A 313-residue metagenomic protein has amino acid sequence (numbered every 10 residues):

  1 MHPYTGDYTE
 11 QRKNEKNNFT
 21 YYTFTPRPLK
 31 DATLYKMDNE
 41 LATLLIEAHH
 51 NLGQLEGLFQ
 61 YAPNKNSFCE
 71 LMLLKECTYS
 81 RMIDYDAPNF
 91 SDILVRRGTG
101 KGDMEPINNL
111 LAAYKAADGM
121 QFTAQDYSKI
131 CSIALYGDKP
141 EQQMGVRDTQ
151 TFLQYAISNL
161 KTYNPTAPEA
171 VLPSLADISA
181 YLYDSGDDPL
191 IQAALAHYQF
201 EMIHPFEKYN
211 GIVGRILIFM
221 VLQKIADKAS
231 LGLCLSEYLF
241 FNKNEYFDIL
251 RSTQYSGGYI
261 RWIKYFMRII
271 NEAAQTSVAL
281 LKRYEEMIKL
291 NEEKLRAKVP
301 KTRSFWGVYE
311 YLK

Functional and structural regions predicted by a protein language model:
M1-K313: FIC/Doc superfamily catalytic core
